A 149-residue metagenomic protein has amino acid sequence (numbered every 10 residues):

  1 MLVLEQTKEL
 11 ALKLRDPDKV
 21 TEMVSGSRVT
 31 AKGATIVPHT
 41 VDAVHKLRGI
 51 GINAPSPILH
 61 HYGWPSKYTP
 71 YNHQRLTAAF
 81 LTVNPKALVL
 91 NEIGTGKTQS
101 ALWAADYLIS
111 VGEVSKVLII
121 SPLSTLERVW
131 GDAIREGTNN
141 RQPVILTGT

Functional and structural regions predicted by a protein language model:
L4-A54: Interdomain "pre-motor" coupling segment immediately N-terminal to P-loop NTPase/helicase cores
R15, K19-T30, I52-A79, V83-K86 (+1 more regions): SF2 helicase/translocase NTPase motor core, specifically the RecA-like lobe 1 inter-motif segment between Walker
N91: The Walker A (P-loop) glycine that initiates the GxxxxGKT/S ATP-binding motif of P-loop NTPases
